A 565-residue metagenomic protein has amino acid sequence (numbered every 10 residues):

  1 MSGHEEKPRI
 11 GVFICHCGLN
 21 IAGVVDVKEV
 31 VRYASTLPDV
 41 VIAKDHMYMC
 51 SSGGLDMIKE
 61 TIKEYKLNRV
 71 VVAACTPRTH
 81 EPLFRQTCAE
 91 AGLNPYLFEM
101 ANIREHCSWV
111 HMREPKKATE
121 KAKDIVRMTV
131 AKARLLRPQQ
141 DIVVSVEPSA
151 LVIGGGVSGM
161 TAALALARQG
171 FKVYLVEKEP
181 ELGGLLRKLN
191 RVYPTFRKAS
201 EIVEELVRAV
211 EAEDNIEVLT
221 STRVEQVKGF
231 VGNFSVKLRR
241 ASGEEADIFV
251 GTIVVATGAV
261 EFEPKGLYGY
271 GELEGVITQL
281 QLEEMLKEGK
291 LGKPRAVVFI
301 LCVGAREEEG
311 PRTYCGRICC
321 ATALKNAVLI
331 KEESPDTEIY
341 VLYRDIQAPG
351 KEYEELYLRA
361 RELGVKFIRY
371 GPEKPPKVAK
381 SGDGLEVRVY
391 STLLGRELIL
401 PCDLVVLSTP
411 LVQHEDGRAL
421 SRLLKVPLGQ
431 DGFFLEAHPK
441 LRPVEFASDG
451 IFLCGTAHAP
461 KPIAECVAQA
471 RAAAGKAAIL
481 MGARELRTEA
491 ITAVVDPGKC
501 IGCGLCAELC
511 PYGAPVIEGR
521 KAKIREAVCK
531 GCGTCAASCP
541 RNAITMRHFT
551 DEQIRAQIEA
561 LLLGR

Functional and structural regions predicted by a protein language model:
S2-R9, R187-A212, I216-E217, L238-G243 (+4 more regions): Flanking helices and flexible, charged tails adjoining ferredoxin-like Fe-S electron-transfer domains in multi-subunit
H4-K7, G53, K63-Y65, S108-R113 (+8 more regions): Rossmann-like dinucleotide/flavin-binding elements
V27-V41, M49, E60, Q86-I103 (+6 more regions): N-terminal glycine-rich dinucleotide-binding loop that anchors FAD/FMN and/or NAD(P) in oxidoreductases
L67-C75, C402-L407: Periplasmic-binding protein-like
R78, A167-E181, I216-E217, G229-S235 (+5 more regions): Iron-sulfur cluster-binding cysteine motifs and their immediate structural context in ferredoxin-like electron-transfer
R137-I153, V157-S158, R187-K198, F230-A246 (+5 more regions): Ferredoxin-like iron-sulfur electron-transfer modules
V157, A162-P194, E211-L219, T252 (+2 more regions): Phosphate-binding active sites in nucleotide-utilizing proteins
R197, V203-V260, K325-D416, I517-E518: A Rossmann-like FAD-binding core segment of flavoenzymes
